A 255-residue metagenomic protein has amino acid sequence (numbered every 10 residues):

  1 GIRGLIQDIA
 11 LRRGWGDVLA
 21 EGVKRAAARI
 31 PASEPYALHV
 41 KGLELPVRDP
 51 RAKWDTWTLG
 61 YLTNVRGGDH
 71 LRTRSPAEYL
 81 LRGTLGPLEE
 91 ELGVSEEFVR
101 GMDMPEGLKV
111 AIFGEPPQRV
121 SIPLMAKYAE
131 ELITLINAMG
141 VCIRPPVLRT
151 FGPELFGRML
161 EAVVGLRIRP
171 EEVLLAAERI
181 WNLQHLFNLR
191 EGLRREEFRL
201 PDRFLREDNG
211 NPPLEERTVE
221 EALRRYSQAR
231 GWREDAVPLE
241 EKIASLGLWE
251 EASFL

Functional and structural regions predicted by a protein language model:
G1-L255: Extended C-terminal regions of large enzymes
